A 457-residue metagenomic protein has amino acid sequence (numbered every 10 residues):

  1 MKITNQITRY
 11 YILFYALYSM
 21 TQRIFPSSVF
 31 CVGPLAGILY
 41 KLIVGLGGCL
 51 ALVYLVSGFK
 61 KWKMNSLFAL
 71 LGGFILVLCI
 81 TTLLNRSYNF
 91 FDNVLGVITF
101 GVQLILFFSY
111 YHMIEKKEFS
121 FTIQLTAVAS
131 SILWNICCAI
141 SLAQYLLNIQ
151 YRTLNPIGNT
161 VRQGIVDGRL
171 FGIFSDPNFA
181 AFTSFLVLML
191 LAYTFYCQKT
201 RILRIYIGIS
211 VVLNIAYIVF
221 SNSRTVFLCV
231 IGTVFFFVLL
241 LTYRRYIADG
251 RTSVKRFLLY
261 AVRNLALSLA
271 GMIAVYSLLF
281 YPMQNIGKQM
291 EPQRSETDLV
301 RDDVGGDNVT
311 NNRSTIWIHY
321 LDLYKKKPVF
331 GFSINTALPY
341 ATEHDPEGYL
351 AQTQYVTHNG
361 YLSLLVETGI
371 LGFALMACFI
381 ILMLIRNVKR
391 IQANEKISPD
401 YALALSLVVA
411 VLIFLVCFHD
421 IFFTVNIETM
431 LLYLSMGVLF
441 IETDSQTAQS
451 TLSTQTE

Functional and structural regions predicted by a protein language model:
M1-S57, V77-L84: N-terminal signal-anchor transmembrane segment
K2-I3, R9-I12, A16, V44-K60 (+3 more regions): Hydrophobic, aromatic-rich transmembrane alpha-helices and their immediate juxtamembrane boundary segments
Y11-L17, Y206-V212, N359, R386-F418: Loop-to-helix entry and N-terminal half of a specific, functionally important transmembrane alpha helix in multi-pass
M20, M189, V234-L239, F379 (+1 more regions): Transmembrane alpha-helices of multi-pass inner-membrane enzymes
I24-F25, I157-G158, F171, R301-T368: Long extracytoplasmic/lumenal interhelical loops at the membrane interface of multi-pass membrane proteins
G72-G73, F90-H112, L125-A129: Aromatic-anchored transmembrane helix interface
Q124-N155, F174-R244: Alpha-helical transmembrane segments of multi-pass inner-membrane proteins
Y145-N148, L241-D302, D322-K326: A membrane-periplasm/extracellular boundary helix in multi-pass inner-membrane enzymes that assemble envelope glycans
